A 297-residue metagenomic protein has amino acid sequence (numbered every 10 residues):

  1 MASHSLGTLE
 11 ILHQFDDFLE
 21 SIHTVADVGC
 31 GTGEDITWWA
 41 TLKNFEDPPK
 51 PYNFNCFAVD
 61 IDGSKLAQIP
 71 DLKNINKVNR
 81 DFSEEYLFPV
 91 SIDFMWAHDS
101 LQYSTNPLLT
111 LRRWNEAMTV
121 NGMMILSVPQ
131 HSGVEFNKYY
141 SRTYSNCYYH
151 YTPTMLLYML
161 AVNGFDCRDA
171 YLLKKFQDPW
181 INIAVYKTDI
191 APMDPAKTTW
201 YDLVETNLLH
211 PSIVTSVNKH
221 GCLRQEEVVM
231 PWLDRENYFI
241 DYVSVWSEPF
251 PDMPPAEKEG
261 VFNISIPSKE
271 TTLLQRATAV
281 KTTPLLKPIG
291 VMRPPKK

Functional and structural regions predicted by a protein language model:
M1-V90, F94, Y149, K197-K297: Conserved N-terminal segment of class I S-adenosyl-L-methionine
G33, T105-L109: Short N-terminal helix/helix-N-cap motif within the alpha/beta-hydrolase-1
D93-T105: A short SAM/SAH-binding and catalytic strip from SAM-dependent methyltransferases
L108-M123: A short glycine-rich, Lys/Arg-flanked "PGG" loop and its adjoining helix->strand segment in the class I
L126-Y148: Short, glycine-/aromatic-enriched active-site segment of Class I SAM-dependent methyltransferases
Y148-N163: Short alpha-helix
F165-F176: Conserved S-adenosyl-L-methionine
D178-I183: Short hydrophobic/aromatic beta-strand or adjacent loop that forms the aromatic wall/cage of a ligand/substrate-binding
